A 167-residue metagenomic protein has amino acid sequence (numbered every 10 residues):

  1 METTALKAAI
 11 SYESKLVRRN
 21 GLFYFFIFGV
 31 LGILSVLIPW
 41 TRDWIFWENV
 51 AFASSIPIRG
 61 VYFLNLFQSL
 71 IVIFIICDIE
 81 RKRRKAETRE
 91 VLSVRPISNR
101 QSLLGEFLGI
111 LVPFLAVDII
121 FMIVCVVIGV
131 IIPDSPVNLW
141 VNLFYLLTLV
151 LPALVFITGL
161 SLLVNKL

Functional and structural regions predicted by a protein language model:
M1-G29: Aromatic- and glycine-rich beta-strand/loop motifs that create alpha-glucan
M1-S11, E80-R89, L154-L167: Cytoplasmic juxtamembrane interface segments
I10, S14, S102-L103, L143-F144: Hydrophobic alpha-helical elements at and bordering transmembrane segments of multi-pass membrane proteins
L16-N20, R59, F63, K82 (+2 more regions): Membrane-interface junctions
L34-D78, L104-L167: Secretory targeting signals
V61, F74-S93: Transmembrane helix boundary and interhelical loop/hinge segments in multi-pass membrane proteins
